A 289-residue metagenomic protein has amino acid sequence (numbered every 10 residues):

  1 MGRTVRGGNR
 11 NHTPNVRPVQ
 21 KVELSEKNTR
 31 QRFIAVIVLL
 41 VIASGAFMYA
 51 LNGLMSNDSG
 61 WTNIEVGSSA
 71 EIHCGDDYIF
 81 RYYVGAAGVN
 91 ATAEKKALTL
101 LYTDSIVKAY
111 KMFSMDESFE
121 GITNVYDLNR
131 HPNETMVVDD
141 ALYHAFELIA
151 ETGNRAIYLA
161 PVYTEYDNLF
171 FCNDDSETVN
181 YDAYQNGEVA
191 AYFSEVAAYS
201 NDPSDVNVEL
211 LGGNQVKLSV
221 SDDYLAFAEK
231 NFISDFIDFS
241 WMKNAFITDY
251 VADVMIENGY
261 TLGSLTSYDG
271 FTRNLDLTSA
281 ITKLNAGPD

Functional and structural regions predicted by a protein language model:
G2-D289: Mature catalytic core of soluble alpha/beta enzymes
